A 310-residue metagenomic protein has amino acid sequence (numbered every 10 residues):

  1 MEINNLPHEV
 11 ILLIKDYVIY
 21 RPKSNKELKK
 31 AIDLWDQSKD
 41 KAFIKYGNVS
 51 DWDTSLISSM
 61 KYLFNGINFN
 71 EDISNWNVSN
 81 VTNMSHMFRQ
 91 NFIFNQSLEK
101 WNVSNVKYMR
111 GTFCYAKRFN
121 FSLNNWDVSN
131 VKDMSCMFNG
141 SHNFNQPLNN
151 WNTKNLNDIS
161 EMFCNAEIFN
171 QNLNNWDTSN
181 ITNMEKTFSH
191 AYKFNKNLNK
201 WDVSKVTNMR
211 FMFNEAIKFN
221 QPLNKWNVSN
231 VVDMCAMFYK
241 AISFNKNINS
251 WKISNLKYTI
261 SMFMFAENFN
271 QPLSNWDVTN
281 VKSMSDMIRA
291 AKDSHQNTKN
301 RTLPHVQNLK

Functional and structural regions predicted by a protein language model:
M1-K310: Negatively charged
